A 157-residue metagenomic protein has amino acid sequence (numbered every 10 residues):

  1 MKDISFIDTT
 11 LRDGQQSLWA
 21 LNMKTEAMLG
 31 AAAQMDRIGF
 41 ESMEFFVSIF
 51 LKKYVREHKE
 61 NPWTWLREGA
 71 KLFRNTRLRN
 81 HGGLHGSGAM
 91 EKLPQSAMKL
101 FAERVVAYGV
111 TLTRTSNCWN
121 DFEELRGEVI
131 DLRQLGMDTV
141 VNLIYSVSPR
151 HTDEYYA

Functional and structural regions predicted by a protein language model:
M1, F6-T9, Q16: Domain-level signal for soluble alpha/beta catalytic cores
F6, G14, M35, T115: Conserved, mostly hydrophobic/aromatic
T10-L11, L84: A broadly conserved detector of short glycine/acidic/proline-rich loop/turn motifs that flank catalytic sites and bind
R12-D13, L21: Acidic, glycine/proline-rich low-complexity segments that act as flexible tails and inter-domain linkers
Q15-Q16, Q34, Q95, Q134: Residue-identity detector for glutamine
W19-A27, A31-V55: Alpha/beta catalytic barrel-like cores
S42, V47-A157: Active-site beta->alpha loop and helix N-cap motifs at the rims of alpha/beta catalytic domains
